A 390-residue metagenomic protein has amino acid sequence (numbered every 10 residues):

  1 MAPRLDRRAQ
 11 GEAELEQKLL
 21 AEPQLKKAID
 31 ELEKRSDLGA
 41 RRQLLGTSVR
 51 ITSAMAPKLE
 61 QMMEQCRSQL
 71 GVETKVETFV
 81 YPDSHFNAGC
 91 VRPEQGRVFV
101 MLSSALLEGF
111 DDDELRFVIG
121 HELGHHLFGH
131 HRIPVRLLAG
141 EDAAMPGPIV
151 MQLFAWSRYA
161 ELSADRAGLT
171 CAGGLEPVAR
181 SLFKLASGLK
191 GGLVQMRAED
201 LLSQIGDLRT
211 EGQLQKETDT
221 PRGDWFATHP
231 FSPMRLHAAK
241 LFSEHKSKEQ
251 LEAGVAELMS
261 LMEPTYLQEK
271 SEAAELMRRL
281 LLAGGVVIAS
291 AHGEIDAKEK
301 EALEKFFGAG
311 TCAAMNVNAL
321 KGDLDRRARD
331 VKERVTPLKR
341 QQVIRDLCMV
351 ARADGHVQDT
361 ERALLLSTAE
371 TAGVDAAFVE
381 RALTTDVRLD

Functional and structural regions predicted by a protein language model:
M1-E73: A metal-dependent hydrolase signature that marks the N-terminal structural subdomain at the beginning of catalytic folds
I51-A54, M101-F117, A155-R158, V335: Short pre-active-site segment immediately N-terminal to the catalytic Zn-binding motif
M55-K58, C66, L70-V72, P148-E211: Short helix/loop segments within enzyme catalytic domains that coordinate or immediately flank catalytic cofactors
R67-E77, S84-D112, G129: Active-site scaffold of zinc-dependent metalloenzymes
G96-V100, L137-G147: Short, conserved phosphate-binding/catalytic loop or strand-edge motifs used in phosphoryl-/nucleotidyl-transfer
F110, I119-F128, S163, A167: Active-site His/Glu-centered metal-binding helix of metallohydrolases
D113, E122-A139: Catalytic Zn2+-binding segment of zinc metalloproteases
L153, F183-W225, P233, H237-D390: Small-residue-enriched hydrophobic alpha-helices in membranes
